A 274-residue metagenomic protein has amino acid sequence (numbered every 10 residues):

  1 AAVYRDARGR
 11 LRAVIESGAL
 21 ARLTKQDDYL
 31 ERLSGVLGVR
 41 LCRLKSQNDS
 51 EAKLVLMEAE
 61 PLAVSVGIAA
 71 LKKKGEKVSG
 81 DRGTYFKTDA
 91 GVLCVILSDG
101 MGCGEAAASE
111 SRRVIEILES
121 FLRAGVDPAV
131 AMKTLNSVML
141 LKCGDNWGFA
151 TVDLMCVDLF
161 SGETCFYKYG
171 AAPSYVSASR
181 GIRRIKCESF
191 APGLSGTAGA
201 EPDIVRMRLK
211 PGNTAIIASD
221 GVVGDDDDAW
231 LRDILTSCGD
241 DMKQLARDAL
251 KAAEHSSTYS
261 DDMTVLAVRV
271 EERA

Functional and structural regions predicted by a protein language model:
A1-A106, S111, I115-A274: Conserved subregion of the PPM/PP2C metallophosphatase catalytic domain
